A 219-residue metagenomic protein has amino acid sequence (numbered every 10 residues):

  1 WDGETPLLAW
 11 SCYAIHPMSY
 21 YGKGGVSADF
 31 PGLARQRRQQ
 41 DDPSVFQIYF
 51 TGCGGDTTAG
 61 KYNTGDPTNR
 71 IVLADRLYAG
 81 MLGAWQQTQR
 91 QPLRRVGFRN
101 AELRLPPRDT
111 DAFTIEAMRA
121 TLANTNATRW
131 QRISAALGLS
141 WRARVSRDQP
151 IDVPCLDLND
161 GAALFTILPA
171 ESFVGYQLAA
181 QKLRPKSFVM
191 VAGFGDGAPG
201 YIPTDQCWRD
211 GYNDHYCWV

Functional and structural regions predicted by a protein language model:
W1-V219: Non-catalytic substrate/cofactor recognition surfaces at enzyme active-site rims
